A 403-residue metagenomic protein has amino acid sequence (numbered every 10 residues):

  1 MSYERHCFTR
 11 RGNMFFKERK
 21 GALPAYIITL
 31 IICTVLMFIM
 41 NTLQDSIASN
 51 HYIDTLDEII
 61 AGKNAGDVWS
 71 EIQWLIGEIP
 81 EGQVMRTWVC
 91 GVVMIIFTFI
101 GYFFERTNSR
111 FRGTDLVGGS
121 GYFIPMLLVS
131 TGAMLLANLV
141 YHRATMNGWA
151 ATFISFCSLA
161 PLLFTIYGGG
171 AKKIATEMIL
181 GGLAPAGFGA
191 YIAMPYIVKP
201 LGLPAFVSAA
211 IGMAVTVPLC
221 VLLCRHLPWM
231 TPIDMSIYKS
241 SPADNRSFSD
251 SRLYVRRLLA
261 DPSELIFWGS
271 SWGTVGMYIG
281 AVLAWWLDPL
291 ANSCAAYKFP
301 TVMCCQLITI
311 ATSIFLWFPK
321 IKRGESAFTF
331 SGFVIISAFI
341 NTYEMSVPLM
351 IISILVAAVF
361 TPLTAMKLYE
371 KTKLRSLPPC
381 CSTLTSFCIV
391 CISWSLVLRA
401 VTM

Functional and structural regions predicted by a protein language model:
C7, C33, C90, C157 (+6 more regions): Generic recognition of cysteine residues
F8-R143, L253-F299, Q306, I310-F318 (+2 more regions): N-terminal signal-anchor module of multipass membrane proteins
G12-P24, L162-D244, V255-P262, M366-T385 (+2 more regions): Membrane-interface helix-loop-helix junctions at boundaries between adjacent transmembrane segments
T42-A48, M146-G148, R225-M235, K322-G324 (+1 more regions): Juxtamembrane/interface segments at transmembrane-helix termini
I53-I59, Y238-A243, S353: Juxtamembrane non-transmembrane "cap" segments at the membrane-aqueous interface of multi-pass membrane proteins
L75-K199, A209, A291-K371, S395-V397: Early transmembrane hairpin of solute transport permeases
